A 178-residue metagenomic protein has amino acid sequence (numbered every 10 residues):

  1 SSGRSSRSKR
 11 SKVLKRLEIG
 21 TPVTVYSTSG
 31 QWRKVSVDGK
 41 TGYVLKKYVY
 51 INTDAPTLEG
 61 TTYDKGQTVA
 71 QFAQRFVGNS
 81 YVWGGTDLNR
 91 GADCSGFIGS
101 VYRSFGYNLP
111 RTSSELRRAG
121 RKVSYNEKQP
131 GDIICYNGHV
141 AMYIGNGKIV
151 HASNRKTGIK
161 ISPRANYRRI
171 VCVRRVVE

Functional and structural regions predicted by a protein language model:
R10-V13, S124: Short, conserved secondary-structure segments in the cores of folded domains
V13-K47: SH3/SH3-like beta-barrel superfamily modules
T21, G131-D132: Structural motif
P22, G138-G147: Catalytic nucleophile-His microenvironment captured as a short glycine-rich beta-strand/loop that brackets
V37-Q67: Boundary regions of SH3-family modules and the immediately adjacent low-complexity/disordered segments in eukaryotic
R75-P130: Catalytic cysteine-centered active-site loop
N108-S113, Y143-P163, Y167: Catalytic Cys-His active-site segments of thiol-dependent hydrolases/isopeptidases
